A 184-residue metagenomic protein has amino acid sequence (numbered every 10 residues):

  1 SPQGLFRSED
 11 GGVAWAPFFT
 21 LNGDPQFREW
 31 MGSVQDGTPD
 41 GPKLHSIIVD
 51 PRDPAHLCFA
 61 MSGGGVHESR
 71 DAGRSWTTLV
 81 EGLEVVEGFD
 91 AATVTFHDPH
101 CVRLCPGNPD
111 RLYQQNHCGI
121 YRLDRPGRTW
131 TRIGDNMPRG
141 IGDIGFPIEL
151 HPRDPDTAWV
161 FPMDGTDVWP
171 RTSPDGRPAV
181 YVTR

Functional and structural regions predicted by a protein language model:
S1-R184: Extracellular glycan-interacting surfaces
